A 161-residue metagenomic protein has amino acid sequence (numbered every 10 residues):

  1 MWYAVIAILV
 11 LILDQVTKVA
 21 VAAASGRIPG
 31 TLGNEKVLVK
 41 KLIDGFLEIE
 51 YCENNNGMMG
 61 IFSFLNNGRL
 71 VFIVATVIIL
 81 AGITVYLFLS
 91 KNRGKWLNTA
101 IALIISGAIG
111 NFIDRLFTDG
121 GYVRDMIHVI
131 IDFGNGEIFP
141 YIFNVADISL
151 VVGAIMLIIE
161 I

Functional and structural regions predicted by a protein language model:
M1-I161: Alpha-helical transmembrane bundles and membrane-interface segments of multipass inner-membrane proteins
